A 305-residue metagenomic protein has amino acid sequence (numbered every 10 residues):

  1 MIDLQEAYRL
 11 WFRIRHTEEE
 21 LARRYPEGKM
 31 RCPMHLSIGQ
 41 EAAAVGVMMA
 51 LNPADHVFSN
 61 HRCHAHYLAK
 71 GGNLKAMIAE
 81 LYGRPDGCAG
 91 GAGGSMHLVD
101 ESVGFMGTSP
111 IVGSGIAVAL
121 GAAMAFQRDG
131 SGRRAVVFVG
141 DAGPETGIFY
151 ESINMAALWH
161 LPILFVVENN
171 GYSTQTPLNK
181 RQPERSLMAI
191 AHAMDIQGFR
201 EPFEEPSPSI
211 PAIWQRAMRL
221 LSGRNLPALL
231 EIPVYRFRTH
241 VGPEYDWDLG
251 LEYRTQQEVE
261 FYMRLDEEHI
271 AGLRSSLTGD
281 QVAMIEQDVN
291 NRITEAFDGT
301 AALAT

Functional and structural regions predicted by a protein language model:
M1-A43, M49, H240-T305: Conserved acidic/glycine
I2-Q5, A76, A92, V166 (+1 more regions): Generic detection of intrinsically disordered/low-complexity segments and helix-coil linkers/edges
E19-A22, E27-W159, P177-P183, M188-D195: Cofactor-binding active-site loop characterized by glycine-rich and histidine/acidic residues
H61-R62, I232-V234, T305: Short, well-ordered beta-to-alpha junction loops that form the rim of enzyme active sites and present histidine/acidic
G104-T294: Glycine-rich ThDP/TPP pyrophosphate-binding loop and its adjacent helix/strand module within ThDP-dependent enzymes
